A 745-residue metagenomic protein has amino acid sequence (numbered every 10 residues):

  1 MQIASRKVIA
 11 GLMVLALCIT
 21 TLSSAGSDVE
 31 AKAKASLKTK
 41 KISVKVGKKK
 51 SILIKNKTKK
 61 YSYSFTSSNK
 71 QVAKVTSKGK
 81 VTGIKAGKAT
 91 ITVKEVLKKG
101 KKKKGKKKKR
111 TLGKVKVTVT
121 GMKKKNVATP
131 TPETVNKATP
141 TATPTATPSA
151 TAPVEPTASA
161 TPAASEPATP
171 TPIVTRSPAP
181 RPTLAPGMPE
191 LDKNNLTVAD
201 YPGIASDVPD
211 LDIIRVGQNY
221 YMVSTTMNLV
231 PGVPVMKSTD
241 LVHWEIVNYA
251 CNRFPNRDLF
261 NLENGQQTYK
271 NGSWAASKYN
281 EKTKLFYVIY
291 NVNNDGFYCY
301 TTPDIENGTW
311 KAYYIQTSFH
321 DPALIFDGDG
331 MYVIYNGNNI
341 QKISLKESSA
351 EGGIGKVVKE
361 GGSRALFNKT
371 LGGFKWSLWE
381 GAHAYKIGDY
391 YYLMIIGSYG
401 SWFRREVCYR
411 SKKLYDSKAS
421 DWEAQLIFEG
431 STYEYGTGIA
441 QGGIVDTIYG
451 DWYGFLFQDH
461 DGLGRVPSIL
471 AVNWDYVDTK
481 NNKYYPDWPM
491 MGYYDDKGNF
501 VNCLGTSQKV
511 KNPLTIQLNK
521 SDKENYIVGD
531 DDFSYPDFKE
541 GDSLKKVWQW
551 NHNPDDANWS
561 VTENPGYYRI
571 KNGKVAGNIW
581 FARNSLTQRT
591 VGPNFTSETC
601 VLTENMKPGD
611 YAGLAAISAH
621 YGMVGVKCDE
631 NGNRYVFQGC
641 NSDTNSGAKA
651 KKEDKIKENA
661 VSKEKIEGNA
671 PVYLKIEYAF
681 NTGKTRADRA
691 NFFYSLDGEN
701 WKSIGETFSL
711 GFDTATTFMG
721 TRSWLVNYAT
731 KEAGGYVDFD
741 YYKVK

Functional and structural regions predicted by a protein language model:
M1-L12: Bacterial N-terminal signal peptides that target proteins for export
G11-L12, T21, E95-L97, T111 (+1 more regions): Feature for long, exposed domains in two main contexts
M13, K40, K50, Y61 (+11 more regions): Cysteine-rich, disulfide-stabilized extracellular repeat modules
M13, L17-T20, A648-K652: Long, well-structured alpha-helical subdomains associated with metal-dependent extracellular/ecto-lumenal hydrolases
C18-D28: C-terminal segment of classical bacterial N-terminal signal peptides
G26-P132, N136-P140: Extracytoplasmic soluble-region selector
K123-T183: Ser/Thr/Gly/Pro-rich low-complexity, disordered linker/stalk segments of secreted and cell-surface proteins
P172-V174, P178-K745: Carbohydrate-active catalytic/glycan-binding domains of CAZyme proteins, especially the secreted or lumenal ectodomains
